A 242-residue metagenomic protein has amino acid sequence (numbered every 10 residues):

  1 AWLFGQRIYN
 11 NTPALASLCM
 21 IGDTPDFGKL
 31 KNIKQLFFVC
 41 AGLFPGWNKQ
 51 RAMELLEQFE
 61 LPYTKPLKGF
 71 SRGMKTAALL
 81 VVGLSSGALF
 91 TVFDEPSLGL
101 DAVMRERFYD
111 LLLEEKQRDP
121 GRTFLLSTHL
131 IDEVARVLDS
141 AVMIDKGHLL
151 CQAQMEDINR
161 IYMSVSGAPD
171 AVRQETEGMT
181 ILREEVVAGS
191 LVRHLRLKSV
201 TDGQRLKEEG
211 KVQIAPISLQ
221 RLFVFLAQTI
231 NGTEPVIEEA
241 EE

Functional and structural regions predicted by a protein language model:
A1-D132, R136-D139, M143-D145, L150: ABC transporter nucleotide-binding domains
N11-P13, N159, V172-M179, T201-E209: Short loop/helix-cap segments at secondary-structure boundaries that form the rim of catalytic
N32, Q154, A215-S218: Short loop/turn segments at beta->alpha junctions
P45, E60, M163, A227-Q228: A generic structural signal for secondary-structure junctions that act as hinges or helix/strand caps at the edges
F70-G73, A88, P169-E175, A188-L191 (+1 more regions): A general structural signal for short secondary-structure boundary/capping elements
Y109, L113-L197: ABC transporter nucleotide-binding domain
R183, A188-E242: C-terminal coupling/interaction segments
